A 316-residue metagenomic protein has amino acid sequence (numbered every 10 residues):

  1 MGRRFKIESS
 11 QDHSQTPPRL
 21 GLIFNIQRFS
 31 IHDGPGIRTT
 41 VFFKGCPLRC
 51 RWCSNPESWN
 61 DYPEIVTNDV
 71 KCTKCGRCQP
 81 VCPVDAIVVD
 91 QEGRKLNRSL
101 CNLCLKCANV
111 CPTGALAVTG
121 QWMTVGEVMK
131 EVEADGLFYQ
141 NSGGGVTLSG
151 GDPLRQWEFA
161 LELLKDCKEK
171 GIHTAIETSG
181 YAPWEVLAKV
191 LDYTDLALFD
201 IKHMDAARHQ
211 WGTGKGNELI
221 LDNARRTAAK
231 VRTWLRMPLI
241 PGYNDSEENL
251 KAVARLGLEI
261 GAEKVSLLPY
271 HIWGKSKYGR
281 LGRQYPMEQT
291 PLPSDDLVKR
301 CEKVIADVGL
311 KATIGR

Functional and structural regions predicted by a protein language model:
M1-P35, A228, L239-R316: Auxiliary Fe-S-binding modules of radical SAM enzymes
L22-F24, D90, E177-Y181: Short gly/ser/thr-rich secondary-structure transition/capping motifs
I23-R77, R94-L103: N-terminal pre-triad scaffold of radical SAM enzymes
C50, C72, C82, C101 (+4 more regions): Hydrophobic packing within well-folded, soluble alpha/beta domains
R51-S58, R77-L96, K106-W122: Iron-sulfur cluster-binding cysteine motifs and their immediate structural context in ferredoxin-like electron-transfer
D69-T73, G120-D135: Extended, non-globular alpha-helical segments
G114, D166-K170, V308: Conserved dinucleotide-binding and phosphotransfer motif residues
G126-G279: Conserved AdoMet/S-adenosylmethionine-binding subsite of the radical SAM
